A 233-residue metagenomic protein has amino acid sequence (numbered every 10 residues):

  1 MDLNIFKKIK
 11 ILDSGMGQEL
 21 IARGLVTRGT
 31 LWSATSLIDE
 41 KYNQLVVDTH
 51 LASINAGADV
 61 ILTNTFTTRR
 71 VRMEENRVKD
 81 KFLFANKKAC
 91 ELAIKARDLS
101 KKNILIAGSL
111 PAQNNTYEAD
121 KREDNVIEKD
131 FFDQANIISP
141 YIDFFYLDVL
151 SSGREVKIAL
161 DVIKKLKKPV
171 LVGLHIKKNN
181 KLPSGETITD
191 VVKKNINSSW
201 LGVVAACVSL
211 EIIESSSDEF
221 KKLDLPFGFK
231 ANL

Functional and structural regions predicted by a protein language model:
M1-L233: Domain-level signal for soluble alpha/beta catalytic cores
